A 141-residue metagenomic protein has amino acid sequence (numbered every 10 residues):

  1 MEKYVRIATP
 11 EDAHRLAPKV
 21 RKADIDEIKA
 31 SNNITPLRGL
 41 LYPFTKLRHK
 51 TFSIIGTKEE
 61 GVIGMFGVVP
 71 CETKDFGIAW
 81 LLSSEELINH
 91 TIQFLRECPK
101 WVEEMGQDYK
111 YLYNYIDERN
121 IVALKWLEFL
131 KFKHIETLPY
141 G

Functional and structural regions predicted by a protein language model:
E2-P18: A short beta-loop-alpha structural element at the N-terminal edge of CoA-dependent acyl/N-acetyltransferase catalytic
K22-L41: Conserved GNAT-fold acetyl-CoA-binding loop/helix
L41-I55, V62-G64, K110: A short helix-loop-beta-strand connector motif used in the catalytic cores of GNAT acetyltransferases and, in some
S53, E60-C71, F76-W80: Conserved beta-strand in the GNAT
D75-I88, Q93: Conserved acetyl-CoA binding element of GNAT-fold acetyltransferases
H90-E104, K125, F129: Conserved acetyl-CoA-binding loop-helix of GNAT-fold acetyltransferases
G106-I116: Conserved GNAT acetyl-CoA-binding A-motif
Y115, K133-G141: Conserved catalytic-core motifs of GNAT/GCN5-like acyltransferases
